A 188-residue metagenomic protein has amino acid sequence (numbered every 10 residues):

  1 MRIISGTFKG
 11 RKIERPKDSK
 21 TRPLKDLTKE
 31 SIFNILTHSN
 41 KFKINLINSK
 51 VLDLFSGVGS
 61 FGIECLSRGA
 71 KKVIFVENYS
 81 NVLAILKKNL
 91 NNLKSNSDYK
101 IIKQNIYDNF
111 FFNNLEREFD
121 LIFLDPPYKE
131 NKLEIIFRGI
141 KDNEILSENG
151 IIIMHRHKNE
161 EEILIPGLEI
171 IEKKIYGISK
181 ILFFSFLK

Functional and structural regions predicted by a protein language model:
M1-K188: Class I S-adenosyl-L-methionine-dependent methyltransferase catalytic core
